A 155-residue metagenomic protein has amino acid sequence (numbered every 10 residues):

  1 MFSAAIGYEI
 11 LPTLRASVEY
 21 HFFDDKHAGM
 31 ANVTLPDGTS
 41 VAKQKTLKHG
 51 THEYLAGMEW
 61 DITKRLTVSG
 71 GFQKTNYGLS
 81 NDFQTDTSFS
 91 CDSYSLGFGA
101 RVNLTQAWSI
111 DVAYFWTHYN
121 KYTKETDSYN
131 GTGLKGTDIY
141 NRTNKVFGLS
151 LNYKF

Functional and structural regions predicted by a protein language model:
F2, K45, G50-Y54, D92-Y94 (+1 more regions): Residues that define the transmembrane beta-barrel architecture of outer-membrane proteins
F2-M30: Oxyanion-binding "anion nests"
T13-A16, R65-V68, V102, Q106-I110: Repeated loop/turn-to-beta-strand initiation elements of outer-membrane beta-barrel proteins
V18-F22, G70-K74, V112-W116: Transmembrane beta-barrel strands of outer-membrane/channel proteins
A28-D37, G78-T87, Y122-N130: Outer-membrane beta-barrel translocator domains and adjoining extracellular loop/strand segments of Gram-negative
T39-K45, N81-S88, G133-I139: Extracellular loop and loop/strand-boundary signature of outer-membrane beta-barrel proteins
A100-V102, W108, Y114, N141-F155: Outer-membrane beta-barrel "beta-signal"
